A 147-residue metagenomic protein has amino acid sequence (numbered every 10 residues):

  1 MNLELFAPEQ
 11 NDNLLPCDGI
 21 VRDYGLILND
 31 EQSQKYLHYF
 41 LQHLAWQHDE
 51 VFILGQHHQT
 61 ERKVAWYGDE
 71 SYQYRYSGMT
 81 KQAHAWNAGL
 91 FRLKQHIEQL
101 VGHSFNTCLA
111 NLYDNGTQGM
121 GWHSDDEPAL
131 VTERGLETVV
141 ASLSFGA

Functional and structural regions predicted by a protein language model:
M1-A147: Non-heme Fe(II) oxygenase metal-center motifs and adjacent flexible, charged/small-residue loops
